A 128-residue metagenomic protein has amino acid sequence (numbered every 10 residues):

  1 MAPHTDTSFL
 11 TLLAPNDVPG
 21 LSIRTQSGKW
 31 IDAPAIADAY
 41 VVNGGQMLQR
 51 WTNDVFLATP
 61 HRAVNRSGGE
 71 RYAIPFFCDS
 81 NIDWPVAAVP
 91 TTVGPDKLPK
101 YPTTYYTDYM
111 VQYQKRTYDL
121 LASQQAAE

Functional and structural regions predicted by a protein language model:
M1-E128: C-terminal flanking tails of non-heme Fe-dependent oxygenases
